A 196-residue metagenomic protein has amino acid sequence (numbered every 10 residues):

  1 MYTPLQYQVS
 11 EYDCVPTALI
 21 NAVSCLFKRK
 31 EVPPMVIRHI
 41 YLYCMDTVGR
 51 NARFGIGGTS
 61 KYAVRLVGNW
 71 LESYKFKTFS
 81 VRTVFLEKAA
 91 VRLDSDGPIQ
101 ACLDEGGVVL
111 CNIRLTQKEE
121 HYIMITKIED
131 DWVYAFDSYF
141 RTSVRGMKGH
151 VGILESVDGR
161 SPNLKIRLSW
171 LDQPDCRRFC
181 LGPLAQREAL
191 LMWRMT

Functional and structural regions predicted by a protein language model:
M1-A89: Cysteine-nucleophile protease catalytic domains, especially the papain-like/related folds used in DUB/UBL proteases
R53-F54, A90-V91, V144-K148: Short, flexible/disordered intra-domain loops and linkers
G55-T59, V91, Q117, L184-E188 (+1 more regions): Alpha-helix N-cap/loop-to-helix boundary motif
R65-L71, S95-Q100, C176-C180: Intrinsically disordered, low-complexity boundary segments flanking structured domains
F85-F140: Active-site-adjacent substructure of cysteine-protease-like catalytic cores
D104, I128-T196: Noncatalytic regulatory segments and standalone regulatory/sensor domains
